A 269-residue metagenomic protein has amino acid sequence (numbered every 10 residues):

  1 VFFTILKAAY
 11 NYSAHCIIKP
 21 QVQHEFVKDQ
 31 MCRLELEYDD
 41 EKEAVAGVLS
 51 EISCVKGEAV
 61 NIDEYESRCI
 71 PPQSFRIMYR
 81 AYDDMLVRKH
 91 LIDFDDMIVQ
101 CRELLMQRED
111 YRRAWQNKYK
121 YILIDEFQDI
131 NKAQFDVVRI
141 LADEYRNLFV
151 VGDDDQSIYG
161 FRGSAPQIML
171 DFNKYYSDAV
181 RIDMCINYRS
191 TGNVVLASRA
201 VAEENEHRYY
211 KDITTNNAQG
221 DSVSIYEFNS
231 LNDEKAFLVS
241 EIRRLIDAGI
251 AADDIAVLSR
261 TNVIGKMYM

Functional and structural regions predicted by a protein language model:
V1-A8, F26-Q30, V137-I140, I168-Y175 (+4 more regions): Alpha-helical scaffold elements adjacent to nucleotide-binding pockets in ATP/GTP-utilizing enzyme cores
V1-E51: Conserved P-loop NTPase-based nucleic-acid remodeling module centered on helicase motor cores
C16-P20, Y38-V45, Y65-P72, L91-D95 (+5 more regions): Conserved phosphate/pyrophosphate-binding and hydrolysis machinery centered on Walker-type P-loop NTPases, extending
K19, Q23, C69-D171, I186-S190: Conserved helicase NTPase motor core
V27, I52, D93, D125 (+3 more regions): Residue-level signature of catalytic and energy-coupling elements of molecular machines, predominantly ATP/GTP-dependent
D29, E35-I77, A81-K89: N-terminal accessory segments
D40, G57-V60, R146, V201-K211: Proline-centered turn/helix-capping motifs that create local helix->coil transitions or kinks
S177-V180, C185-M269: Helicase P-loop NTPase motor core
